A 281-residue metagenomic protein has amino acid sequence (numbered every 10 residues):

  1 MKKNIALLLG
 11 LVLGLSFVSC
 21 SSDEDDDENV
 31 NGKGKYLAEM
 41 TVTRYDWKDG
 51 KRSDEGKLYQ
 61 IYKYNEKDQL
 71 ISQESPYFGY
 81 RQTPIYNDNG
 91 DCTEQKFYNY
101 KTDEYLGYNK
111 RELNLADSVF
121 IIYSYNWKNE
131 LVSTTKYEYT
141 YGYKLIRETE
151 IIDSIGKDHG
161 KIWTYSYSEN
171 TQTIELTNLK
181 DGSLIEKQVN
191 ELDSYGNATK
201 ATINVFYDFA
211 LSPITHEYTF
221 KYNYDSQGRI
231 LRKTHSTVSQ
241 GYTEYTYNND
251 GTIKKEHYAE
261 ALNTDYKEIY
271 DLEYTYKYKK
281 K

Functional and structural regions predicted by a protein language model:
M1-N4: Positively charged n-region of N-terminal signal peptides that target proteins for export
A6-L11: Sec-dependent N-terminal signal peptides
S16-S19: C-terminal motif of bacterial Sec signal peptides marking the signal peptidase cleavage site
D23-K281: Buried hydrophobic residues that stabilize the cores of well-folded domains
